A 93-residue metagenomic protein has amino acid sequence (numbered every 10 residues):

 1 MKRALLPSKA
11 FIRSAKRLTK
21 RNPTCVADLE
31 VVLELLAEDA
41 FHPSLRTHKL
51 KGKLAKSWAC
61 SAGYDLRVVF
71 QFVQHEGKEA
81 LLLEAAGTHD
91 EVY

Functional and structural regions predicted by a protein language model:
M1, P43-R46, K56, G77-L82: Residue-level signal for beta-strand positions within conserved beta-sheet cores that form or flank
M1-K9, G52: Basic nucleic-acid-binding interfaces
A4, R13-R17, P23-V26, S61-Y93: Enriched for short, Lys/Arg-rich terminal
P7-P43: N-terminal first-folded block
D28-E30, K49, G77: N-terminal functional modules and adjacent low-complexity/disordered segments of proteins
L35-A59: A short, surface-exposed loop/turn module that caps and links secondary-structure elements
